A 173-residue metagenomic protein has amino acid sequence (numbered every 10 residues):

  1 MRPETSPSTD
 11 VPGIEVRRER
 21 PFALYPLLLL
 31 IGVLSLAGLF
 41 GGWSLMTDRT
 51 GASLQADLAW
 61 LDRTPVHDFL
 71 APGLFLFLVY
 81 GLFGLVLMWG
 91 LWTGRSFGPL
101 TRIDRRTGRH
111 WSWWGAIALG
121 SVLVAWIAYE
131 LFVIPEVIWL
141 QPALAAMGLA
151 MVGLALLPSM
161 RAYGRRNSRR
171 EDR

Functional and structural regions predicted by a protein language model:
R2-R173: Topology signature of small-to-medium multi-pass alpha-helical membrane proteins
